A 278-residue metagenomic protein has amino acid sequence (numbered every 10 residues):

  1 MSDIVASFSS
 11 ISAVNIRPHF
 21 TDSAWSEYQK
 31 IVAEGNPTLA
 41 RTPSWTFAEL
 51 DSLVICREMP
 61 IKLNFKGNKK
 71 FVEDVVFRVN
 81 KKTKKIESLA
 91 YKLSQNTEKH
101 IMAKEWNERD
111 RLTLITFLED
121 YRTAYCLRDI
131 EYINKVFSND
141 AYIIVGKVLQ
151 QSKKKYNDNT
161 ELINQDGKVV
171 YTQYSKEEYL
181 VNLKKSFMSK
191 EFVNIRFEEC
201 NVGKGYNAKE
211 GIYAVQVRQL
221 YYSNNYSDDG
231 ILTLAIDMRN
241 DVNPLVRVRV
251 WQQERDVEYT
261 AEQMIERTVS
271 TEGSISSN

Functional and structural regions predicted by a protein language model:
M1, F8, I16, F20 (+6 more regions): A compositionally biased, intrinsically disordered/low-complexity signal enriched for hydrophobic/aromatic residues
M1-S10, T83-L127, K135: Short, low-complexity N-terminal intrinsically disordered segments enriched in polar/charged residues
M1-V32, R128-Y156: Short, well-ordered alpha-helical segments enriched in acidic and aromatic residues
A24-K81, N157-D228: Surface-exposed, charged secondary-structure patches
I61, A90-L93, F137-D140, K147-V148 (+1 more regions): A mature extracytoplasmic/lumenal domain signature
K66-D110, Y206-A214, Y222-N278: Short beta-strand edge/turn micro-motifs at domain boundaries
D110-T172: Conserved small-residue-rich
R128-E131, V193, V242-N243: Loop/turn elements at helix/coil->beta-strand transitions in domains of secreted/extracellular proteins
